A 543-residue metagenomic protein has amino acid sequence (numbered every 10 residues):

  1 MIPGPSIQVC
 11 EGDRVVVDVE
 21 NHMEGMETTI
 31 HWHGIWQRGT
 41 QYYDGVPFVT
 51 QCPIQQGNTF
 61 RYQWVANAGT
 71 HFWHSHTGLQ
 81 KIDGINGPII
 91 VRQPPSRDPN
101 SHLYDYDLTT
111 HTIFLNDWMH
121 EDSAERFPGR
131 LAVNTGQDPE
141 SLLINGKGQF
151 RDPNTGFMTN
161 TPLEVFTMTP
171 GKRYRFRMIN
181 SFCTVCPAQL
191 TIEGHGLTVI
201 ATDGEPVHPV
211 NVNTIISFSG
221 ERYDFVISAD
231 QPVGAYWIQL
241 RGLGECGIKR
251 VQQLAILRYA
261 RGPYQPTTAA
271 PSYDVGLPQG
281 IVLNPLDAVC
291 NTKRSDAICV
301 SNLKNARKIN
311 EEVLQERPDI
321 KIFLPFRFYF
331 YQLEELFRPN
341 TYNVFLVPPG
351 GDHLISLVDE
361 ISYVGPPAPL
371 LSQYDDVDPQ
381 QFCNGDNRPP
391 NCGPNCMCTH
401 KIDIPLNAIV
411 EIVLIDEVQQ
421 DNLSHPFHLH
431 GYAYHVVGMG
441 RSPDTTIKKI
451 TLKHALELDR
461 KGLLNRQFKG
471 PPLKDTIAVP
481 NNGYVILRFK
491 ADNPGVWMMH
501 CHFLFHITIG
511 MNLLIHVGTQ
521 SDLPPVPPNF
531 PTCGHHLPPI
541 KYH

Functional and structural regions predicted by a protein language model:
M1-L103, V185-I215, Y236-V251, Q332-K490 (+2 more regions): Histidine- and aromatic-enriched segments that form or immediately flank copper-ligand environments
V16, H111, T292-V300, V313 (+4 more regions): Large eukaryotic, non-enzymatic subunits of multiprotein complexes that serve as scaffolds/tethers, characterized by
G84-T109, F114-L115, V251-V289, H454-A455 (+2 more regions): Extracytoplasmic/periplasmic copper-protein system
V91-Q93, F114-D117, G146, N180 (+3 more regions): Short, structured patches in soluble enzyme cores that scaffold and shape functional sites
Y106-T184, V282-A288, A297, R327-Y329 (+2 more regions): Acidic-aromatic/histidine active-site loop/patch
P170-R173, T191-D203, V207-V210, I215-Q265 (+1 more regions): Conserved small-residue hotspots that stabilize compact domain segments
A297-V300, A306-K308, C392, I540-H543: Extracellular/mature segments of secreted proteins
